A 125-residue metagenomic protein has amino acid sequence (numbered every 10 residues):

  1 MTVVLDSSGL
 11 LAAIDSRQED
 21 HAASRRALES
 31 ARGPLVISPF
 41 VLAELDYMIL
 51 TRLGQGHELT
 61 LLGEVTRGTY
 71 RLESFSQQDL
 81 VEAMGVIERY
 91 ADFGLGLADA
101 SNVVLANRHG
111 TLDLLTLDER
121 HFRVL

Functional and structural regions predicted by a protein language model:
M1-I37, L50-G63: Short, well-structured N-terminal submotif of metal-dependent ribonuclease cores
D6, E44, D99, D118: Acidic active-site catalytic centers that drive phospho-/nucleotidyl reactions and related ester hydrolyses
S8-G9, F40, Q78, R120: Alpha-helix/helix-capping structural signal
R71-L117: Active-site neighborhoods of divalent-metal-dependent phosphate/nucleic-acid chemistry enzymes
H121-L125: Short loop/helix-cap segments at secondary-structure boundaries that form the rim of catalytic
